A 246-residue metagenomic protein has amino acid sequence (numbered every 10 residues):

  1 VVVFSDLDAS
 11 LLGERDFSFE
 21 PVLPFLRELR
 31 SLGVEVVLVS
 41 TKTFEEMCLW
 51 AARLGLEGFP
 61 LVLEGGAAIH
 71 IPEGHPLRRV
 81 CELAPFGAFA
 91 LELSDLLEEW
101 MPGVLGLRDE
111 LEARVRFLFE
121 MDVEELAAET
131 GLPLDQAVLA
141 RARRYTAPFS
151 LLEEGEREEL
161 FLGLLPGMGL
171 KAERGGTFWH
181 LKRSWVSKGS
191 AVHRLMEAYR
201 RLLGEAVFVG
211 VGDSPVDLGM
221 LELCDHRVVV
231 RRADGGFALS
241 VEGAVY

Functional and structural regions predicted by a protein language model:
V1-D16, L221: Asp-based phosphoryl-transfer active-site loop
V2, P60, V209: Hydrophobic "anchor" residues on beta-strands that sit immediately upstream of conserved functional sites
G13-V34, L97-E98, E159, V186-A198: Short, acidic loop-to-helix structural element flanking the phosphoryl-transfer center in phosphate-processing enzymes
F19-F117, R232: Active-site phosphate-binding/coordination module
E35, K171, H226-R227: Residue-level detector of anion-binding/catalytic polar loops
S40-T41, V192, V207-Y246: Acidic, Mg2+-coordinating phosphoryl-transfer loop and its flanking beta/alpha structural elements, shared across
L54-E57, G65, M168, L223-C224 (+1 more regions): Short, structured coil segments at secondary-structure junctions
G103, L107-V209, P215-V216, L223: Conserved acidic, metal-coordinating active-site core of Asp-based, Mg2+-dependent phosphoryl-transfer enzymes
